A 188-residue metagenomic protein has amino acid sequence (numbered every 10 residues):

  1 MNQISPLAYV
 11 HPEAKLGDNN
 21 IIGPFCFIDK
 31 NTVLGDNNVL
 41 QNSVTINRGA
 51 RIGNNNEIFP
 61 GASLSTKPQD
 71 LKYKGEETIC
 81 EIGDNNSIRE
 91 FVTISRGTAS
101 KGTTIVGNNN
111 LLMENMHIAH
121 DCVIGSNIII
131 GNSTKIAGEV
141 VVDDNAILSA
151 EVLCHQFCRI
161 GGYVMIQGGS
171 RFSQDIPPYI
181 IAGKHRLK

Functional and structural regions predicted by a protein language model:
Q3-G183: Structural signal for interior beta-strand "rungs" in well-ordered beta-sheet cores of soluble enzyme domains
H185-K188: Conserved beta-strand-loop-alpha-helix hinge in the C-terminal portion of ABC ATPase nucleotide-binding domains
